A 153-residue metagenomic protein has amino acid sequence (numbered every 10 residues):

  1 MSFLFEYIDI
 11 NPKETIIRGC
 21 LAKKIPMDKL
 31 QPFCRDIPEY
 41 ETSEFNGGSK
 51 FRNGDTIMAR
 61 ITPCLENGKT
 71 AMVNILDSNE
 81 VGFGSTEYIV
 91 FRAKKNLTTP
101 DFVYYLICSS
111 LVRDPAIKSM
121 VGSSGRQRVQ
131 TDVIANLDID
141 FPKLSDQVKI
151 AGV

Functional and structural regions predicted by a protein language model:
M1-T15, D140-G152: Non-catalytic DNA-recognition/assembly elements of restriction-modification systems
F5-T15, G19-A59, V73: Sequence-specific dsDNA recognition surfaces
M27, A93, I139: Active-site donor-binding loop signature of nucleotide-sugar glycosyltransferases
S49, N53-C108: A short beta-sheet element
E80-I89, V121-V148: A short glycine-rich beta-alpha junction/loop motif
F102-Y105, P115, N136, D146-K149: Short, solvent-exposed alpha-helical surface patches in well-structured domains
